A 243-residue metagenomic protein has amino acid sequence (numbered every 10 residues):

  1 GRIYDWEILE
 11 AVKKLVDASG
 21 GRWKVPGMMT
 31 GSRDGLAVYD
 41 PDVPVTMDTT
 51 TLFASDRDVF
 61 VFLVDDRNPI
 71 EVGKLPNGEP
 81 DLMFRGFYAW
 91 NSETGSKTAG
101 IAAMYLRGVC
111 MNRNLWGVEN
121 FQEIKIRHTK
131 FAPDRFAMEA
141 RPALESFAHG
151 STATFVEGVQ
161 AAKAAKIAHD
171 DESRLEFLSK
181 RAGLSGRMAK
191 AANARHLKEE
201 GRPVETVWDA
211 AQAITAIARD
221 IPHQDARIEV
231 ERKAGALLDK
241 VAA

Functional and structural regions predicted by a protein language model:
G1-E10: A short, highly charged nucleic-acid-interacting micro-segment common to nuclease and nuclease-linked defense proteins
E10-A242: Intrinsic disorder/low-complexity polar-acidic segments
